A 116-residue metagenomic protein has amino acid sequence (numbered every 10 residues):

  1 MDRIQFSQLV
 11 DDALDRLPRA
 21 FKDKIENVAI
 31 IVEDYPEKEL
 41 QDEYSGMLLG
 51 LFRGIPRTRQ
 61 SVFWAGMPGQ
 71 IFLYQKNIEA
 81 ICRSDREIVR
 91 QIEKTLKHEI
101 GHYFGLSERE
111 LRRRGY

Functional and structural regions predicted by a protein language model:
M1-Q91, Y103, R109-R112: Active-site rim/adjacent substrate-binding subdomains
Q91-E99: Short alpha-helical catalytic segment bearing the HExxH-like zincin motif of zinc-dependent metalloproteases
